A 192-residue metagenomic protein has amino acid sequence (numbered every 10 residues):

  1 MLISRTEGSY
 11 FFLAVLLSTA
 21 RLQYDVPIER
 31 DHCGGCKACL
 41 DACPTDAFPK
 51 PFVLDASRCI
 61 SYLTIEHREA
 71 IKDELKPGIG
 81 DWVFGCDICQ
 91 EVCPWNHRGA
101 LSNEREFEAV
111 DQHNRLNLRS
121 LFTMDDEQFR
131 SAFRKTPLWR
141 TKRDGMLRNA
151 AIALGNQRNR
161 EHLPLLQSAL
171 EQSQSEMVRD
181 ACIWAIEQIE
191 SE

Functional and structural regions predicted by a protein language model:
M1-Q112: Catalytic cores of enzyme domains
V26-I28, G78, S131-L138, A153: Active-site-adjacent structural elements in folded domains
D81, R148-I152, Q167: Amphipathic alpha-helical repeat scaffolds
V110-D144: Alpha-helical adaptor scaffolds
R130-A132, N159-E171, S191-E192: Amphipathic alpha-helical scaffolding segments comprising HEAT/armadillo-like alpha-solenoid repeats
R140-G145, R160, S175-M177: Alpha-helix N-cap/helix-start positions at coil->helix boundaries
L147-Q157, R179-I189: Structural detector for internal amphipathic alpha-helices that build alpha-solenoid repeat scaffolds
L163, Q167, E171-E187: Generic C-terminus detector
